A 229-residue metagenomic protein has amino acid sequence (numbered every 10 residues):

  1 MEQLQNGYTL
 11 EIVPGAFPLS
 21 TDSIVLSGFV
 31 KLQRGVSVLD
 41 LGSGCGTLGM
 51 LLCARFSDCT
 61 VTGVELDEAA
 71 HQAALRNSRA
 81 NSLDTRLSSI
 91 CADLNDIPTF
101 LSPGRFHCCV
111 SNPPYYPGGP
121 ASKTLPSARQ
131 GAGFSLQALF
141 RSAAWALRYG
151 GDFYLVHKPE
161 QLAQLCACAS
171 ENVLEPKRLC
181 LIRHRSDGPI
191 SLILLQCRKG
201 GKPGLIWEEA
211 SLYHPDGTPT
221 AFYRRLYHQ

Functional and structural regions predicted by a protein language model:
E11, S135-I190, L194: Conserved Class I SAM-dependent methyltransferase catalytic core
V36-G42: Conserved class I S-adenosyl-L-methionine
C45-S57: Conserved SAM-binding loop of SAM-dependent methyltransferases across substrates and taxa, primarily the Class I
T60-E65: Conserved SAM-binding motif I beta-strand of class I
L75-L101: S-adenosyl-L-methionine
T99-C109: A short acidic, Gly/Pro-enriched loop at the edge of an enzyme's catalytic core that lines a small-molecule cofactor
P113-L139: Mobile active-site "lid"/loop adjacent to the S-adenosyl-L-methionine
P189-Q229: SAM/dcSAM-binding transferase cores
